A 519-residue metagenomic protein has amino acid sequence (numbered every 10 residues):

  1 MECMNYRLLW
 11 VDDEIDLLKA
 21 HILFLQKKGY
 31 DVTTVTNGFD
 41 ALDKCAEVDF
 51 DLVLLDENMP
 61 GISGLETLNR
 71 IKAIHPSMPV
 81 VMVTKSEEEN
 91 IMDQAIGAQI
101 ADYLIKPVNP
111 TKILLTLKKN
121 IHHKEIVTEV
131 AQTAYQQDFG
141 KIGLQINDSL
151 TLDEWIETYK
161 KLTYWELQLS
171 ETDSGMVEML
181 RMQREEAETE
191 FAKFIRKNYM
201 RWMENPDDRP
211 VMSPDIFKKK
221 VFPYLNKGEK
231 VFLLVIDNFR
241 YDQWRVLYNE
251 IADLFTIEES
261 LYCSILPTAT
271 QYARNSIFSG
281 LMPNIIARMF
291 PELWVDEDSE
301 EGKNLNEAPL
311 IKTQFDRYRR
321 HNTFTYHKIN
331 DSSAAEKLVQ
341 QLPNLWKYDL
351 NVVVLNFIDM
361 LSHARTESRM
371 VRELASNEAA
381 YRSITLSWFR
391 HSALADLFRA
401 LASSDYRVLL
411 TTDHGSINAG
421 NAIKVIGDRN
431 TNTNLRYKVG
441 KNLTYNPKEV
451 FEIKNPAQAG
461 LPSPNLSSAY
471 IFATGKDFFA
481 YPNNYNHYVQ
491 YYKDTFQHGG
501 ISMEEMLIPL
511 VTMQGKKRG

Functional and structural regions predicted by a protein language model:
E14, L23-F24, N58, N90-D93 (+4 more regions): Feature captures the catalytic ectodomains and active-site-proximal regions of enzymes that hydrolyze or transfer
I15-T33: Two-component/phosphorelay signaling modules centered on CheY-like receiver
T36-D40, S63-E66: Acidic catalytic/metal-coordinating carboxylates
D43, L65-P76: Short amphipathic alpha-helix used as the core "switch/output" element in two-component signaling
D49-L54: Active-site beta3 strand of CheY-like receiver
D56, T84: Active-site residues of response regulator receiver
G64, A95-A101: As written
K106: A Lys-centered signature of the CheY-like receiver
